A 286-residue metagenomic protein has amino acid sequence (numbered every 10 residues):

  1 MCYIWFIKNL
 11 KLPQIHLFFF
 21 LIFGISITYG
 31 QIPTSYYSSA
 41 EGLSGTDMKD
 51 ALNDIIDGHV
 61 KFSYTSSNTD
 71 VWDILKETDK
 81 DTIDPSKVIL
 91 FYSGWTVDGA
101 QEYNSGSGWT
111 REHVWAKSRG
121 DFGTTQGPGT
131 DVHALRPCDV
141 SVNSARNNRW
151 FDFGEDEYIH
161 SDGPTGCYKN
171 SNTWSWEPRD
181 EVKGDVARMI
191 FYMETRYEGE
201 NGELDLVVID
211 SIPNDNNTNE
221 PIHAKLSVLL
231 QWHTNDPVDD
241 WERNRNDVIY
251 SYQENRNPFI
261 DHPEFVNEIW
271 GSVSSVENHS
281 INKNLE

Functional and structural regions predicted by a protein language model:
M1-P33, V276: Bacterial Sec-dependent N-terminal signal peptides
F18-F23, I83-D84, N104-W109, Y252 (+1 more regions): A generic structural signal for short, non-catalytic loop/turn and secondary-structure boundary residues
I27, K61, D162-G166: Short, charged, low-hydrophobicity "junction" segments
G30-T96, E268-I269: N-terminal module-boundary/linker segments of secreted carbohydrate-active enzymes
F91, F259, V276: Short clusters of hydrophobic/aromatic residues that line enzyme substrate/ligand-binding pockets
V97-Q101: Short, surface-exposed beta-strand/loop "edge" segments at domain boundaries and coil↔beta transitions
Y103-V273: Domain-level detector of nuclease and nuclease-like folds in predominantly extracellular/periplasmic contexts
S272-E286: Residue-level detector of functionally pivotal "anchor" positions at catalytic/ligand-binding pockets or at interdomain
